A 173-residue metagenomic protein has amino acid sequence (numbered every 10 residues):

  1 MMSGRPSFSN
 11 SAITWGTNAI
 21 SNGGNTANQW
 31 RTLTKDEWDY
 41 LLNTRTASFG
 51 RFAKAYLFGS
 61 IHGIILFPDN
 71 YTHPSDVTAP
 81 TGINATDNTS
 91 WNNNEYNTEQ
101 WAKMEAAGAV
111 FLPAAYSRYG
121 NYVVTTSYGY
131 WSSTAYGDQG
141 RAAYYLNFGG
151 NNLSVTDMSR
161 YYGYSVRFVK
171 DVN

Functional and structural regions predicted by a protein language model:
R5, N10-A12, G16-N173: C-terminal, surface-exposed recognition/capping segments
